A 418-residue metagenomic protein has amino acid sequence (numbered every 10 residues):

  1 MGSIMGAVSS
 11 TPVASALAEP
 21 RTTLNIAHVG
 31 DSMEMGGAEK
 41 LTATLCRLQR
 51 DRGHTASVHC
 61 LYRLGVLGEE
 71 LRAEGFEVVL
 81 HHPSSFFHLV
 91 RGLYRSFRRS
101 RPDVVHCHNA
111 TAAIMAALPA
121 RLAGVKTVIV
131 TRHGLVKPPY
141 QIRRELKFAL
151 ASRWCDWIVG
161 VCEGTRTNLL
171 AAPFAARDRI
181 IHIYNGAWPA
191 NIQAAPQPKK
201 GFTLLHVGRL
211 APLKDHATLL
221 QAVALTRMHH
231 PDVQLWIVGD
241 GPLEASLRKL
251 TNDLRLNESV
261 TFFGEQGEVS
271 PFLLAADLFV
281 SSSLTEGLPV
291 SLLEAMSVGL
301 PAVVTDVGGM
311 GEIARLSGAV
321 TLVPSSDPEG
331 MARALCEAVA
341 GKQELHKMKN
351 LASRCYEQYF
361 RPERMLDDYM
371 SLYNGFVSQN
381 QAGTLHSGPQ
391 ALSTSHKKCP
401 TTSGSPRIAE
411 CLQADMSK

Functional and structural regions predicted by a protein language model:
G2, G6-A7, R153-I192, G383: Donor nucleotide-sugar binding/catalytic pocket of nucleotide-sugar-dependent glycosyltransferases
G36-R47, F202, H206-M228, P242-K249 (+3 more regions): A conserved mid-protein helix/loop that constitutes part of the nucleotide-sugar donor-binding site
C60, P301-V304: Short hydrophobic beta-strand element within catalytic cores of glycosyltransferases and related nucleotide-activated
C107-A113, R132: Short His-centered aromatic/hydrophobic patch
I129-V159, T167, F174-A175: A conserved, positively charged/aromatic
E265, L284: Aromatic "clamp/platform" in nucleotide-sugar-dependent glycosyltransferases that forms part of the donor/acceptor
L316-P328, E337-K342: Conserved acidic donor-binding segment of nucleotide-sugar-dependent glycosyltransferases
E337, E344-Y359, D368: A short, well-ordered alpha-helix in the C-terminal region of glycosyltransferases
